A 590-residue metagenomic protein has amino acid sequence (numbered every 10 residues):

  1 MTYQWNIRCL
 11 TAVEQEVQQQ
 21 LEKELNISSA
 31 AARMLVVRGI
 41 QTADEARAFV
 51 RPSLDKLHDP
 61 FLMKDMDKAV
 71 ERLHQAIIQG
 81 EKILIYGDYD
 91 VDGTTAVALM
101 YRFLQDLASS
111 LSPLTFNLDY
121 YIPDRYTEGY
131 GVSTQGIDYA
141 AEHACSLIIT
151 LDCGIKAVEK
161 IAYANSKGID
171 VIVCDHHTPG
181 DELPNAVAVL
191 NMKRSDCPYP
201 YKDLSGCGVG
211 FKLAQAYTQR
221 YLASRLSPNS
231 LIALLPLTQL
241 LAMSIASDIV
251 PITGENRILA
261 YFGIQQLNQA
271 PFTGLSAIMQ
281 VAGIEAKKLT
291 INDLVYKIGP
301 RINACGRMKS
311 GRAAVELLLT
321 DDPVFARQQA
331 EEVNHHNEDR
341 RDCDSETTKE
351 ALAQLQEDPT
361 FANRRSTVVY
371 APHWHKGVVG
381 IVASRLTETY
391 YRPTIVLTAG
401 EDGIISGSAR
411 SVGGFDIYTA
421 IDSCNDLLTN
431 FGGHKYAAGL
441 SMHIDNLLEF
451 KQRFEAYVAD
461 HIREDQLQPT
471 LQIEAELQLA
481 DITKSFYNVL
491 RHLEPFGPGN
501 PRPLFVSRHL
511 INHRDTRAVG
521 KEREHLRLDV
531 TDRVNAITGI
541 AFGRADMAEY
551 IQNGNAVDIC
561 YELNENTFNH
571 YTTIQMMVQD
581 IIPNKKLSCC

Functional and structural regions predicted by a protein language model:
T2, L10-L147, K167-G168, Q219-L447 (+3 more regions): Hydrophobic helix-and-loop "lid/oligomerization" segment in the mid-to-C-terminal part of catalytic domains
W5: Structure-specific DNA junction-binding interface
H74-Q75, D181-N191, V530-N535: Acidic-glycine-rich active-site phosphate/pyrophosphate-binding loop
Q75-Q79, P323-Q329, H335-V369, D402 (+1 more regions): Mid-to-C-terminal polyanion-binding domains and interfaces
L99, E182-R225, L234-A246: Short alpha-helices
S146, V187, D558: Conserved acidic residues
T150-S205: Histidine/acidic-residue-rich, glycine-tolerant segments that coordinate divalent metal ions
H176-H177, H375, H434, H525: Histidine-centered active-site/metal-ligand motif
